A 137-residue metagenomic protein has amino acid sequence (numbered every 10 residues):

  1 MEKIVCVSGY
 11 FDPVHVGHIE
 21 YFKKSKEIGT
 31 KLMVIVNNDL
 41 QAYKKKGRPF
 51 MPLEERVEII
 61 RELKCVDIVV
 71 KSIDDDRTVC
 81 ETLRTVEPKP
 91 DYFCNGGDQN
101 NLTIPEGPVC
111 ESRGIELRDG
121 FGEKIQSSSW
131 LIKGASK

Functional and structural regions predicted by a protein language model:
M1-K137: Nucleotidyltransferase catalytic core that binds NTPs
